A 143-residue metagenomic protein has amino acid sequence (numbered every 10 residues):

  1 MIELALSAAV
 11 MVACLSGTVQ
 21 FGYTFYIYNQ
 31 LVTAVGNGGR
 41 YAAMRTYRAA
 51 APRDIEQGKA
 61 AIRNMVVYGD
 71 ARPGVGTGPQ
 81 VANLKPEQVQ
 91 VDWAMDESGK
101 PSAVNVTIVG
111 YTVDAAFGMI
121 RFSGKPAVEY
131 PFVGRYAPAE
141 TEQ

Functional and structural regions predicted by a protein language model:
M1-Y23: N-terminal single-pass transmembrane signal-anchor helix
V10, I27, M44: Active-site-proximal flexible loops/turns
T24-V32: Membrane-proximal amphipathic alpha-helices that sit immediately adjacent to an N-terminal transmembrane/signal-anchor
T33, N37-Q143: Short, conserved structural patches
